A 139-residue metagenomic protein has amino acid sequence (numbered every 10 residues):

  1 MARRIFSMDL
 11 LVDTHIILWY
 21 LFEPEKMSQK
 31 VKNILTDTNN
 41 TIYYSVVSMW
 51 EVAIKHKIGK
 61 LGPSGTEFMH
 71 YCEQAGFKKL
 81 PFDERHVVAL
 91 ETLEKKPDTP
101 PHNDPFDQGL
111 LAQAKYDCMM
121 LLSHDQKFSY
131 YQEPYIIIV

Functional and structural regions predicted by a protein language model:
M1-I5, L111-V139: Acidic, PIN/NYN-like endoribonuclease modules and their adjacent C-terminal/linker elements
M1-Y44, I58-H70, Y131-Q132: Short, well-structured N-terminal submotif of metal-dependent ribonuclease cores
M8, T38-I42, Q74-K78, Y116-M120: Short active-site oxyanion
D13, S45, N103-D104, D125: Histidine- and aromatic-rich ligand-binding microenvironments
I16, S48-M49, H86, L110 (+1 more regions): Alpha-helix capping/helix-boundary segments
Y43, L80, I137: General small-molecule cofactor/ligand-binding pocket signal
V52: Phosphate/NTP-binding elements of NTP-utilizing enzymes
F77-H124: Active-site neighborhoods of divalent-metal-dependent phosphate/nucleic-acid chemistry enzymes
